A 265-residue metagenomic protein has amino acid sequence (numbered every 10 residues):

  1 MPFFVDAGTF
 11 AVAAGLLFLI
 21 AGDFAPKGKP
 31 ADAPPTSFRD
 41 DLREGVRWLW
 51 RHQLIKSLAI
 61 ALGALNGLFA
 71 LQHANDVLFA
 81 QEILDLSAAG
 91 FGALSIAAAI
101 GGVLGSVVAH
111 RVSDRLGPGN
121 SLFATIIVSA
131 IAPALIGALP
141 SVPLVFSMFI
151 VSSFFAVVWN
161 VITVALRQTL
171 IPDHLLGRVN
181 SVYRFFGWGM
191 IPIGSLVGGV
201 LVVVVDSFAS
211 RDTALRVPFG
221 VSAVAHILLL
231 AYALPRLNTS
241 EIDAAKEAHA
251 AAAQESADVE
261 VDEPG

Functional and structural regions predicted by a protein language model:
F3-P34, D114-R115, A233-H249: Helix-loop junctions on the cytosolic side of multi-pass membrane transporters, especially the intracellular loop
A13, I20-A21, E44-R51, F69 (+1 more regions): Residues at helix-coil transition
K29-R39, E44-V46: Alpha-helical transmembrane segments of integral membrane proteins
R39, R43, W50, A64 (+1 more regions): C-terminal transmembrane bundle of multi-pass solute transporters/carriers
L49-I60: Membrane-interface helix starts
I60-G67: Hydrophobic alpha-helical transmembrane segments of multi-pass membrane transport/permease proteins
